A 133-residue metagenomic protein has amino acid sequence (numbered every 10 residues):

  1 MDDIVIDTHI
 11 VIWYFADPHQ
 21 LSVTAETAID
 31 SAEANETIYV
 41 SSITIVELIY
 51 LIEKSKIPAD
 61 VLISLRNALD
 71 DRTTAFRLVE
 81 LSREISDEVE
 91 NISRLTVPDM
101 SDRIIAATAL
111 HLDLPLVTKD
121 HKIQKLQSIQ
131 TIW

Functional and structural regions predicted by a protein language model:
D2-I4, V23-M100, I104-P115, K125-Q130: PIN-domain endoribonuclease scaffold, especially VapC-family toxins
I4-W13: Asp-based phosphoryl-transfer active-site loop
T118-K122: Short, polar loop motifs at secondary-structure junctions
